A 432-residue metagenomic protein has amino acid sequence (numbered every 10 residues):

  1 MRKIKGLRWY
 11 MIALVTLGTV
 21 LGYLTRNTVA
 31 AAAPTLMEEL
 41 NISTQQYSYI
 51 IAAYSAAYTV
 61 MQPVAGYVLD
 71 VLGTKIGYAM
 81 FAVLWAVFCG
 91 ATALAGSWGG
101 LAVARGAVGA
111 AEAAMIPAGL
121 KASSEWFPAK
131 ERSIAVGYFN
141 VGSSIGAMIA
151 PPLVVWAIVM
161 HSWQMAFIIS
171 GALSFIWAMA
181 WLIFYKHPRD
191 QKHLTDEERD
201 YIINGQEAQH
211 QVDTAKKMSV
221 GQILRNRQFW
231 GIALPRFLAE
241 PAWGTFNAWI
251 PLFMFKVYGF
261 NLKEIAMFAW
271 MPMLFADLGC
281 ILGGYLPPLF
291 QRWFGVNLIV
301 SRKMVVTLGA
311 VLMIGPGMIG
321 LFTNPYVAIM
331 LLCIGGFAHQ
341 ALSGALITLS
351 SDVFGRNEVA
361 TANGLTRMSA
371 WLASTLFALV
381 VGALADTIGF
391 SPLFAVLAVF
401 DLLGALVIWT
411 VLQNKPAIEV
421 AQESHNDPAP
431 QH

Functional and structural regions predicted by a protein language model:
Y10-T44, A65, F246-P251: Extracytoplasmic
V29-A30, N226-I281, S343, I347: Extracytoplasmic gate region of multi-pass secondary transporters
N41, G73, L94-G100, A111 (+2 more regions): Helix-breaking motifs and short loop linkers at transmembrane-helix boundaries and internal kinks in secondary membrane
V60-G99: Conserved MFS/SLC helix-loop-helix module at the cytosolic interface between two early adjacent transmembrane helices
I76-G90, V300-G317, A398: Structural signature of the two symmetry-related core transmembrane helices
A104-S143: Cytoplasmic helix-loop-helix junction between adjacent transmembrane helices in 12-TM secondary transporters
F139-K192: Helix-loop-helix hairpin linking two adjacent transmembrane segments in secondary transporters
S351-T387: A late C-terminal transmembrane helix in Major Facilitator Superfamily
